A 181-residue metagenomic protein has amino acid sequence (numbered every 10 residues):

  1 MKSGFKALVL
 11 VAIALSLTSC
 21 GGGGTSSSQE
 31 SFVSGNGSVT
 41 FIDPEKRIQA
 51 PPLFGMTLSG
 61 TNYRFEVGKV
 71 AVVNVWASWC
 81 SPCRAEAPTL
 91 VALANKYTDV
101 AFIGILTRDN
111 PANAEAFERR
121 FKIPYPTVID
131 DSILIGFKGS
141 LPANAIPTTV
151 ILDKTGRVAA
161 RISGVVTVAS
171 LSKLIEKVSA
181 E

Functional and structural regions predicted by a protein language model:
M1-P52, E181: N-terminal targeting signals for export/organelle localization
P44-A71, K138: A short beta-strand-turn-helix
T61-R84, L90: Short active-site neighborhood of thiol/selenol oxidoreductases, capturing the structured segment around
G68-V70, T98-A101, Y125: Loop/turn elements at helix/coil->beta-strand transitions in domains of secreted/extracellular proteins
V75-A77, I105-R108, D130-D131, V165: Active-site-proximal beta-strand/loop segments in catalytic clefts of secreted hydrolases
R84-F121, I133-F137: Structural microenvironment flanking redox-active thiols in thiol-disulfide oxidoreductases
R119-P124, D130-A180: Thiol/disulfide oxidoreductase modules built on the thioredoxin-like
